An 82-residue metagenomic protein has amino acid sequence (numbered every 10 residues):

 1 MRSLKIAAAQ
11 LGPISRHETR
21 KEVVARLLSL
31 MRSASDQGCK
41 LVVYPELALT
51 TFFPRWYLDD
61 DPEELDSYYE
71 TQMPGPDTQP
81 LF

Functional and structural regions predicted by a protein language model:
S3-S15: Active-site-proximal beta-strand elements of phosphoester/diester hydrolases
R20-F82: Cys-nucleophile CN-hydrolase/nitrilase-fold catalytic domain and related Cys-dependent amidase chemistry that acts on
